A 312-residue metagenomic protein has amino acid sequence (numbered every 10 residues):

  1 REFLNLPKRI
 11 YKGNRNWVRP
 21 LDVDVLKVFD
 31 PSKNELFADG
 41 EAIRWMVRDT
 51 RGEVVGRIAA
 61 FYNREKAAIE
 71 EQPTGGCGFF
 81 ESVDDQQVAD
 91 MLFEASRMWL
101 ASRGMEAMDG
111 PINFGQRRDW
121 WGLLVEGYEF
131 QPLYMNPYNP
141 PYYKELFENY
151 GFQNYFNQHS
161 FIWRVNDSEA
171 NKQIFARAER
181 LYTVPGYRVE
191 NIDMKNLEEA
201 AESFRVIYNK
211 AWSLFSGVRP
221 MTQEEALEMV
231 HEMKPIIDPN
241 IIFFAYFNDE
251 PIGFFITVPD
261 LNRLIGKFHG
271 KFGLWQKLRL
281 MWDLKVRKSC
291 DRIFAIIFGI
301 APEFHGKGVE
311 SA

Functional and structural regions predicted by a protein language model:
P7-T50, G56-I69, N191-I300: A conserved beta-strand-loop-helix scaffold within acyl/acetyltransferase catalytic domains
A42, T74, F156-Q158, A295: Extracellular structured ligand-interaction cores
V55, M108, Y155-F156: A local structural micro-motif
A67-G151, H269-A312: Acyl-donor binding region in acyl/amide transferases
A68, Q116-W120, Y155, E169-N171 (+1 more regions): Short catalytic/ligand-binding loop motif for oxyanion handling, primarily in non-cytosolic enzymes, centered on
F114-Q116, N166-D167, D260-N262: Short, solvent-exposed loop/turn segments at secondary-structure junctions
P137-G217, I241: Acyltransferase donor/substrate-recognition loop-hinge adjacent to the catalytic core
